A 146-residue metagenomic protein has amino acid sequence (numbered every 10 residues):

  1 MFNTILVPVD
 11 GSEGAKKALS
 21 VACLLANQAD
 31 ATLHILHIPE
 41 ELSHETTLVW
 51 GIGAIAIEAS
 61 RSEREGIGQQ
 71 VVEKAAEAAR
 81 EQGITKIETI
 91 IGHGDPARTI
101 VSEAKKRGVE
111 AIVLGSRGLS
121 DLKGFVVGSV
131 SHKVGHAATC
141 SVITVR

Functional and structural regions predicted by a protein language model:
M1, V142-R146: Short hydrophobic/aromatic patches at helix-to-coil boundaries
N3-I55, Q82: Small/aliphatic-rich secondary-structure junction motif
L36, E88-G92, I143: General small-molecule cofactor/ligand-binding pocket signal
W50-A54, K105-R107, V130-S131: Short, hinge-like loop/turn segments at secondary-structure boundaries
A54-Q70: A short acidic, glycine-rich active-site loop that binds or catalyzes chemistry on phosphate/adenosine moieties
E73-I112: Structural beta-alpha unit
A111-H136: Glycine-rich, Arg-bearing micro-motifs that act as flexible, cationic patches
